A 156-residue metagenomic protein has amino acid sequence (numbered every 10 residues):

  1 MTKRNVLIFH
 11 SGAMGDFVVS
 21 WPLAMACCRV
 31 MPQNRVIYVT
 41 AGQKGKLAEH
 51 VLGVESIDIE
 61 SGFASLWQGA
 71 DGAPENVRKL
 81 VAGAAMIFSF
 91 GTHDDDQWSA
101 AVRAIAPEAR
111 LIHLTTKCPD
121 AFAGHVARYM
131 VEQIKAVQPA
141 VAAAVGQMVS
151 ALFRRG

Functional and structural regions predicted by a protein language model:
M1-G156: Catalytic machinery of carbohydrate-active enzymes, primarily nucleotide-sugar-dependent glycosyltransferases
